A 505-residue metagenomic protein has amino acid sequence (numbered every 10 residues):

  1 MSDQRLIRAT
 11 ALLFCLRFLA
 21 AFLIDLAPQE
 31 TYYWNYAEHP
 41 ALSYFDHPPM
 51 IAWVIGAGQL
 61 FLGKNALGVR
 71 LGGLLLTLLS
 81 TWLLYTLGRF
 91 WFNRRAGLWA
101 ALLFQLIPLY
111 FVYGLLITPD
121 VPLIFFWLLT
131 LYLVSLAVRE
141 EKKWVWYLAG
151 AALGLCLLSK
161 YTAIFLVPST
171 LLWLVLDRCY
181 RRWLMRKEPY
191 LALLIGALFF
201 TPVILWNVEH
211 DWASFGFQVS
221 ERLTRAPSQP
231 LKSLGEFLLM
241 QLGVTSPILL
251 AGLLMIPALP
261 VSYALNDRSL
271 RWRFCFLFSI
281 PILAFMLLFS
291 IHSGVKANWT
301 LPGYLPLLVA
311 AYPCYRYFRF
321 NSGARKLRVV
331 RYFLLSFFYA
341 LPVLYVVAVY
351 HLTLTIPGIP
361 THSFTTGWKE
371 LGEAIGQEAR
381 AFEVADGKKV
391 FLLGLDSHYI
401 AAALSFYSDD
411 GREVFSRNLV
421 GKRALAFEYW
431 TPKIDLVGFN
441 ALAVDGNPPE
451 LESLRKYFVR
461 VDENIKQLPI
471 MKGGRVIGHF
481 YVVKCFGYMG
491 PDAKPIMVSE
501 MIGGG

Functional and structural regions predicted by a protein language model:
T10, A100-P108, L153, L157 (+1 more regions): Short helix- or helix-capping micro-motifs that position conserved polar/aromatic residues at function-defining sites
L12, L84-L106, F125: Transmembrane-helix signature of polytopic, membrane-embedded enzymes that assemble or transfer cell-envelope glycans
H39, A100-A101, L133, V145-Y161 (+2 more regions): Membrane-interface alpha helices of multi-pass inner-membrane proteins
P40, A251, I280-L283, S293-R325: Hydrophobic/aromatic-rich transmembrane helices and adjacent perimembrane loops
R89-R95, T130-V145: Membrane-interface transmembrane helices that cradle and orient dolichyl/undecaprenyl
L109, L115-L123: Short acidic/glycine- and proline-prone juxtamembrane loop motifs at membrane-interface regions of multi-pass membrane
L155, V167-W272, F278-S293: Transmembrane-lumen/periplasm boundary regions of multi-pass, lipid-linked membrane glycan transferases
A297, G323-K388, S397-F415, L419-K422 (+1 more regions): Membrane-proximal, lumen/periplasm-facing interface regions of secretory-pathway glyco- and lipid-modifying enzymes
